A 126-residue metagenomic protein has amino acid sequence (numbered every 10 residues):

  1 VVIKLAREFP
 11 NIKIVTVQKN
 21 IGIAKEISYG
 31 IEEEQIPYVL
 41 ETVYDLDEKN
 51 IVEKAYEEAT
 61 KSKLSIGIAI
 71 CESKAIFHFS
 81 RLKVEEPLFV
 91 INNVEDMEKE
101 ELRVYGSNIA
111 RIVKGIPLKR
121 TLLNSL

Functional and structural regions predicted by a protein language model:
I3, R7-I12, I112, I116: Compositionally biased, non-globular sequence tracts
R7-E57: Negatively charged, low-complexity tracts enriched in Asp/Glu with abundant Ser/Thr
I12-K13, P37-V39, S65-I68, A75-I76: Structural motif
G22, E26, N50, K63 (+1 more regions): Conserved active-site and cofactor/substrate-binding residues in soluble primary-metabolism enzymes
Y29-P37, T60, S107-K119: Generic secondary-structure signature for well-ordered alpha-helical cores
V52-A75: Short, structured active-site "lid" loops
A75-K83: Short beta-strand elements
L82-L126: Ser/Thr/Gly-rich flexible loops in soluble cytosolic domains mediating phosphotransfer, phosphorylation
